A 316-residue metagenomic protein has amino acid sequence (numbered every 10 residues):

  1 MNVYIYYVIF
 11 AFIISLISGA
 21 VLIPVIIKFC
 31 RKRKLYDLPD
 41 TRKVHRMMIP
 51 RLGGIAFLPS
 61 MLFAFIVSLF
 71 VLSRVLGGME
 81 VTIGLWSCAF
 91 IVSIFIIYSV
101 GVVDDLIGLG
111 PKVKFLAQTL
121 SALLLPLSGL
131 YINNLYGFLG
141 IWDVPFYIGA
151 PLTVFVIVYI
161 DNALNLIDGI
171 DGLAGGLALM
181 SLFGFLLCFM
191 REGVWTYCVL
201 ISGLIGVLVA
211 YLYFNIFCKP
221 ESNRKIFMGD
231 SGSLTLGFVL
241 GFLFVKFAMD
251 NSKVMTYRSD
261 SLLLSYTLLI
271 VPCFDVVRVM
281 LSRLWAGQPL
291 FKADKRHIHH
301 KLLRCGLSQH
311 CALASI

Functional and structural regions predicted by a protein language model:
N2-K28, K32-K34, M61-S73, M79-F95 (+2 more regions): Alpha-helical transmembrane segments
I17, T41-H45, S73-I83, I132-W142 (+3 more regions): Short juxtamembrane and helix-loop transition motifs at transmembrane-helix boundaries in membrane proteins
L38-L52, R224-G229: Juxtamembrane helix-capping/reentrant segments at transmembrane boundaries
P50-F70, L123-L127: A generic, lipid-embedded transmembrane alpha helix
G84-L120, L125: Hydrophobic alpha-helical hairpins/lids featuring a short glycine-rich hinge
C88, D143-T153, D260: Membrane-interfacial loop-to-helix junctions in multi-pass transporters
V103-P111, N165-L173, E221-N223: Membrane-helix interface "capping/anchor" motifs
P151-D161, L173-A174: Function-critical hydrophobic alpha-helical transmembrane segments in multi-pass membrane proteins
